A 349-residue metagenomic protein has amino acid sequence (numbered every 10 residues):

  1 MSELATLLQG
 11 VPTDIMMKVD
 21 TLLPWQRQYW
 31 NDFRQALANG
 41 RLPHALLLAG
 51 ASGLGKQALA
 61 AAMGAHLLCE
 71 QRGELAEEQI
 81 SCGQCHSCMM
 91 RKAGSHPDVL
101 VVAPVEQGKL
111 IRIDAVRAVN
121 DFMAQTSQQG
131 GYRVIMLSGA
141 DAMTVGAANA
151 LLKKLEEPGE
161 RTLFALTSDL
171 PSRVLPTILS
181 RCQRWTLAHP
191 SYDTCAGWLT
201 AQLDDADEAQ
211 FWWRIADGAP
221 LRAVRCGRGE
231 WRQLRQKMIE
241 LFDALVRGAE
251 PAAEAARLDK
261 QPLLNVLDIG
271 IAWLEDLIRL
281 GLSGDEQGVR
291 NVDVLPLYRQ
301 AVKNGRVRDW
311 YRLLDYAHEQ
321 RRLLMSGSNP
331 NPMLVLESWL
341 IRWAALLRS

Functional and structural regions predicted by a protein language model:
S2-H66, R72-G73, M90, E160-L163 (+1 more regions): Charged, glycine-rich active-site and insertion segments that engage polyanionic ligands
N31-L37, R91, R112-V134, A142 (+1 more regions): Conserved alpha-helical scaffold flanking the Walker A/P-loop in AAA+ ATPase domains
A49, V101-E106: A short hydrophobic beta-strand->loop->alpha-helix junction that borders the nucleotide-binding pocket of P-loop NTPases
C82-C88: Short cysteine clusters
M89-L100: Iron-sulfur (Fe-S) cluster-binding segments and ferredoxin-like electron-carrier domains, especially [2Fe-2S]
V105-I113, A140, R184-W185: Flexible beta-alpha connector loops of hexameric P-loop NTPases
V134-S138, L151, T162-S168: Structural recognition of the conserved hydrophobic beta-strand(s) that form the central parallel beta-sheet of P-loop
G139-M143, P171: Conserved Walker B
